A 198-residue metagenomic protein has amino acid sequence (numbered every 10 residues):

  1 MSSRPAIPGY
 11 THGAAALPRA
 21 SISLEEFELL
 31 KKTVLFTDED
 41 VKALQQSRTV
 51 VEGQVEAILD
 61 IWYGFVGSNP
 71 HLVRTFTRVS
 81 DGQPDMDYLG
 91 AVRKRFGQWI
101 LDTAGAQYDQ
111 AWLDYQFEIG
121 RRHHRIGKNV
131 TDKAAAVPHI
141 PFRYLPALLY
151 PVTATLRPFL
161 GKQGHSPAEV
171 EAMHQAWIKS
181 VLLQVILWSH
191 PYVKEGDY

Functional and structural regions predicted by a protein language model:
S2-F65, Y192: Intrinsically disordered, low-complexity terminal regulatory regions
S2-G9, R19, L24-L29, K162-Y198: Short terminal or interdomain "cap/linker" segment that borders an active site or interface and mediates
F27-K32, E52-F159: Heme-based O2/NO sensor domains and their adjacent alpha-helical segments, primarily globin folds but also including
